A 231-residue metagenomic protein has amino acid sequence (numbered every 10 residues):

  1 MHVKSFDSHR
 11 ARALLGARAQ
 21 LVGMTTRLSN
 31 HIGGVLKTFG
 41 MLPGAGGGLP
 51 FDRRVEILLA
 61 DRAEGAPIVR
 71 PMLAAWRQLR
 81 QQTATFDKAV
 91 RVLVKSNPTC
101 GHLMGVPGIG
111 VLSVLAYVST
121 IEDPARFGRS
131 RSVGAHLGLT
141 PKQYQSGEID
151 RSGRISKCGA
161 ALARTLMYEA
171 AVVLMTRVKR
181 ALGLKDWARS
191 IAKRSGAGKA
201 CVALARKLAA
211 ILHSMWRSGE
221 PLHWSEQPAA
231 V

Functional and structural regions predicted by a protein language model:
M1-K4, A170: A charged, well-structured terminal subsegment
H2-V3, H9-R10, I191-A192: Inter-lobe coupling/hinge region of RecA-like P-loop helicase motors
F6, A11-H102, A205, E226-A230: Glycine-rich, often acidic, oxyanion-interacting loops/wings at catalytic, nucleic-acid, or phospho-protein interfaces
L21, L79, G110, V133-G134 (+2 more regions): Short, conserved catalytic/metal-binding motifs centered on acidic residues
H31, Q78, A116, S132 (+2 more regions): Amphipathic alpha-helical interaction segments
H102-G105, V111, L115-A197, V231: Phosphate-backbone recognition surface of nucleic-acid-processing proteins
K179-V231: Acidic, carboxylate-rich catalytic segments that either coordinate divalent cations
